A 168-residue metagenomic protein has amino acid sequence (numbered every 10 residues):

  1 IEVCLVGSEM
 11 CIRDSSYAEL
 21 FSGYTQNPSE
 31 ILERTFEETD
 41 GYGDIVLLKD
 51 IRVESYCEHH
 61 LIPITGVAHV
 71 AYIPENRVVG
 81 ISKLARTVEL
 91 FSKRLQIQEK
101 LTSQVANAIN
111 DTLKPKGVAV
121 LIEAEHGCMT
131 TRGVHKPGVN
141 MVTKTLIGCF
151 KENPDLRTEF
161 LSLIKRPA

Functional and structural regions predicted by a protein language model:
I1-I12: Single conserved hydrophobic/aromatic residue that forms the stacking wall/gate of nucleotide- or nucleobase-binding
R13-Q26: Glycine-rich loop at the start of a catalytic domain that most often binds anionic cofactors/ligands
N27-L90, P137, T143-K144: Active-site-adjacent structural patch at catalytic or cofactor/ligand-binding sites
V78-S82, L95-S103, P154: Short, amphipathic alpha-helical segments
E89-E125: Well-ordered alpha/beta subsegment
C128-M129, K136: C-terminal binding/interaction regions
V139-A168: C-terminal helix-cap and adjacent tail motif
